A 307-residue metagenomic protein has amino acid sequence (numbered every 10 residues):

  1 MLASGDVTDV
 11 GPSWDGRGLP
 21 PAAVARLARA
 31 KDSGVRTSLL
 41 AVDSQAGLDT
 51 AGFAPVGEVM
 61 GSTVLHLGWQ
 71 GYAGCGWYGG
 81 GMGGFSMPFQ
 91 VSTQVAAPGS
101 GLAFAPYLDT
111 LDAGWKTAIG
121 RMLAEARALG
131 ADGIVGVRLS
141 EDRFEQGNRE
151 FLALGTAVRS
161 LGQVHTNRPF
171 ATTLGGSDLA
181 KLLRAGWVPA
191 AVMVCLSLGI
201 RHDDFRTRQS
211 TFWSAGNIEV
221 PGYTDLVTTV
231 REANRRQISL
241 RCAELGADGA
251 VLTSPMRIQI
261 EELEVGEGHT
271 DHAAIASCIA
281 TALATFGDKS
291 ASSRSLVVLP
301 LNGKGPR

Functional and structural regions predicted by a protein language model:
M1-Y107, N148-T224, I260, E267-R307: Intrinsic disorder/low-complexity detector
L48-G52, T117, M122-D132, F144-E150 (+3 more regions): Short, low-complexity cationic-aromatic patches
Q94-R138, T207-M256: Short, well-ordered alpha-helical segments
R138-L139, R143, L252-G268: Intrinsically disordered, low-complexity charged/polar segments
